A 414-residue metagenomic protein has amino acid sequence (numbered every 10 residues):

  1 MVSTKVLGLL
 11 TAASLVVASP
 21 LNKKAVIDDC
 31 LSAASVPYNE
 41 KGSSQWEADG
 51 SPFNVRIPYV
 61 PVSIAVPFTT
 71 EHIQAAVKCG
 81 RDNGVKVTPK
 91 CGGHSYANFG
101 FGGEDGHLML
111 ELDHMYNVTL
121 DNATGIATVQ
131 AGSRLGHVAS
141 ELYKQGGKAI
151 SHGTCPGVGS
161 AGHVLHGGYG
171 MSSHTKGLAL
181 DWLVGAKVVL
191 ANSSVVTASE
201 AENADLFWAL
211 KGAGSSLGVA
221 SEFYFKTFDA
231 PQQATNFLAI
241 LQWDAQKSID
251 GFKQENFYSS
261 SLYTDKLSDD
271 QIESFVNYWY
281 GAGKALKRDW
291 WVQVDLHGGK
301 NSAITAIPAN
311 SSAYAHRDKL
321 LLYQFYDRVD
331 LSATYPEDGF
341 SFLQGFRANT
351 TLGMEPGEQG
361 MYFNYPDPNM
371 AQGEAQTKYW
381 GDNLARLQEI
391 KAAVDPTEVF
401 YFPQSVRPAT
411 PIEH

Functional and structural regions predicted by a protein language model:
V2-L10, S14-H414: Soluble FAD-dependent oxygen oxidases
